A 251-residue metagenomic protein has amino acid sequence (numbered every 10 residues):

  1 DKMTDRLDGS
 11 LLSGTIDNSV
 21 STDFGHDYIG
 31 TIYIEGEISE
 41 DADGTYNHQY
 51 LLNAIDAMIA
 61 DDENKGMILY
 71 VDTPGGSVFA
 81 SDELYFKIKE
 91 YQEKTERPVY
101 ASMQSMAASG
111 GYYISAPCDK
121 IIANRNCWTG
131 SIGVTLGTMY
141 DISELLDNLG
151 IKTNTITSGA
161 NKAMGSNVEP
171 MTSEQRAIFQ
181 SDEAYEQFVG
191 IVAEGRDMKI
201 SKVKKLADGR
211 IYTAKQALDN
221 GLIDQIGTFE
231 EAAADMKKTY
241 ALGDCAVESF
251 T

Functional and structural regions predicted by a protein language model:
D1-R97, M106-G195, E248-T251: Small-residue-centered hinge/linker elements
K89-K94, Q175-T251: Assembly/oligomerization interface modules of large self-assembling protein complexes
Y100-A108, L206-R210: Glycine-rich beta-to-alpha transition loops that act as phosphate-gripper elements at the mouths of alpha/beta enzyme
